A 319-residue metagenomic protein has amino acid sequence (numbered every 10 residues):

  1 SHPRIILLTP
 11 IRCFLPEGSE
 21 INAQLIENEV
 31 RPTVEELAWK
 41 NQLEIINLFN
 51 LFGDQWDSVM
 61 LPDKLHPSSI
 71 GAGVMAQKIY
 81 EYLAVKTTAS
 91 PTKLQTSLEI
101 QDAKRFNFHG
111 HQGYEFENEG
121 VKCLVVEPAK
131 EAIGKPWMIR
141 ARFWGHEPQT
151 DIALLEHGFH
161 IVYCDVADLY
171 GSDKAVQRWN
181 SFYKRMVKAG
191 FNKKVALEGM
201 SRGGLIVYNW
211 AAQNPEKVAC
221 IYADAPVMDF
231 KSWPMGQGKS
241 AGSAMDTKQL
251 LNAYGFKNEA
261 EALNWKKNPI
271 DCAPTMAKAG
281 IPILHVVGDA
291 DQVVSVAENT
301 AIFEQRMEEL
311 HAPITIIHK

Functional and structural regions predicted by a protein language model:
I11-T88: Catalytic His-Asp segment of secreted/periplasmic serine-dependent ester chemistry enzymes
A89-I133, T247-L251: A domain-start/cap signature at the N-terminus of enzymes
Y170-G190, N209: Alpha/beta-hydrolase active-site loop
G190-S201: Alpha/beta-hydrolase fold nucleophile elbow
G199-N209: Glycine-rich nucleophile elbow surrounding the catalytic serine of serine-hydrolase chemistry
N209-E259: Hydrolase active-site cap/lid region
G242-E308: The feature captures the conserved acid-bearing segment of alpha/beta-hydrolase catalytic domains
M307-K319: Catalytic histidine neighborhood in serine/cysteine hydrolases with alpha/beta-hydrolase-type architecture
